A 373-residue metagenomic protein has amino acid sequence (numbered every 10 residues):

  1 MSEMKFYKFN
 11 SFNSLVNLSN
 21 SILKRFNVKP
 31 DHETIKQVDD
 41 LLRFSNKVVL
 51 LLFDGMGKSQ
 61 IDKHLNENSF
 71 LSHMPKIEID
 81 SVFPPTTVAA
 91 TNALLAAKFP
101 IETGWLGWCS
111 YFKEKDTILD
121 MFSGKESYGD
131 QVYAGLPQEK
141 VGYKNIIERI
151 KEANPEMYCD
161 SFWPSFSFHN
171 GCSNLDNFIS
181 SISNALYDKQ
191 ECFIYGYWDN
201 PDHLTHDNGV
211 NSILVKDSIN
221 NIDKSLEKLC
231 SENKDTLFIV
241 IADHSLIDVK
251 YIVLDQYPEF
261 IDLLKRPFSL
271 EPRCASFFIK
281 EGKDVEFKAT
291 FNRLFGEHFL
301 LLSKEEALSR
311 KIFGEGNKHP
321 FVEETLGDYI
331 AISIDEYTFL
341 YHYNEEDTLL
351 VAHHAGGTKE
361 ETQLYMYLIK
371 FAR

Functional and structural regions predicted by a protein language model:
M1-R373: Feature captures the catalytic ectodomains and active-site-proximal regions of enzymes that hydrolyze or transfer
